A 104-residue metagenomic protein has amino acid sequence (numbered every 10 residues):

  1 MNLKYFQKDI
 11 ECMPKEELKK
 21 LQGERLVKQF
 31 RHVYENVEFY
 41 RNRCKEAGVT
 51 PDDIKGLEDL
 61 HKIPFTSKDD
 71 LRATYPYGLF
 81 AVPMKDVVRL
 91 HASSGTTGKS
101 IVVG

Functional and structural regions predicted by a protein language model:
M1-A92, G98-G104: Nucleotide 5′-phosphate-binding alpha/beta core
